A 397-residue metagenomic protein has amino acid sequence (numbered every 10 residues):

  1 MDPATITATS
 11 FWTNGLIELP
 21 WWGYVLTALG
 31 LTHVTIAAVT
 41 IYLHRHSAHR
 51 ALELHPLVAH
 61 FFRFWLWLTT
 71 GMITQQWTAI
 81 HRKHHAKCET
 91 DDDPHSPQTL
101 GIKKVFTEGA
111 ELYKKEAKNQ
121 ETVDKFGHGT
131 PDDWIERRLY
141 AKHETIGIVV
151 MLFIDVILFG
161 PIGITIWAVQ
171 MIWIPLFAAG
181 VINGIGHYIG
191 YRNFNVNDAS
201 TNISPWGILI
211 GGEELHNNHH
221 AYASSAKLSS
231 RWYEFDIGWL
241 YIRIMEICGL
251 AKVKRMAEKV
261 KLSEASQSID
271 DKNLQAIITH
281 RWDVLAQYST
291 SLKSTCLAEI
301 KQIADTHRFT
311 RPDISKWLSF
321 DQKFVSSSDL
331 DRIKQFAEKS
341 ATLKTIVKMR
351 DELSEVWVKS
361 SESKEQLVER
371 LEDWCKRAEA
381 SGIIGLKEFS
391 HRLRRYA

Functional and structural regions predicted by a protein language model:
M1-V181, S225-A397: Non-catalytic, topology-defining segments of multipass membrane proteins
H46-S47, G184-F194: A cytosolic-side transmembrane-helix exit/cap motif
G127-W134, G190-L215, H219-Y222: Active-site-proximal inter-transmembrane loops
F159, N183, I189, G211: Short glycine-rich loop/turn motifs that provide flexible caps or phosphate-binding loops at active sites
